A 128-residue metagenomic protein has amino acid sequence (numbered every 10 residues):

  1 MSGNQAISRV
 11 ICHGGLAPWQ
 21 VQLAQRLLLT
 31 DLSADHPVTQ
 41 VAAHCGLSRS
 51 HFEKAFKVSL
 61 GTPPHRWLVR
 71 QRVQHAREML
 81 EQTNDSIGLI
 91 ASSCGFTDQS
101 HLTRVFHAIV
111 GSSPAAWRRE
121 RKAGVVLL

Functional and structural regions predicted by a protein language model:
M1-G3, F56, L80: Hydrophobic recognition helices of helix-based DNA-binding modules
M1-R26, T39-Q40, H44, H51: An amphipathic alpha-helical interaction segment
Q22-T30, A34-Q40, V58-T97, R119-L128: Terminal helix-turn-helix DNA-binding modules in bacterial transcription factors
D31, C45-L47: A short beta-strand-loop micro-motif that forms or neighbors metal/cofactor- and ligand-binding patches at active-site
H44-C45, C94-G95, F106: Core residues of bacterial helix-turn-helix
S48-R49, T97-D98: Short coil turns linking two alpha-helices in DNA-binding domains
F52, F56, H101-L102, F106: Short hydrophobic/aromatic patch on the recognition helix
R104-L128: …primarily DNA-binding HTH/wHTH and HhH modules…
